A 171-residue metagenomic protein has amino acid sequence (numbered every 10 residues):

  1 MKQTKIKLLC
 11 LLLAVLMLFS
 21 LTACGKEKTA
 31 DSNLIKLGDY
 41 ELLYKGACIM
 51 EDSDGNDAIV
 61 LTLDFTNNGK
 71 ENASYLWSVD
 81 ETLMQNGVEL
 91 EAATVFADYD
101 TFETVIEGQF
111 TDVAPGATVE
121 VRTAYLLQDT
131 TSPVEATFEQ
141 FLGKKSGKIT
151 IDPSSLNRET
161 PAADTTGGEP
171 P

Functional and structural regions predicted by a protein language model:
M1-L11: Bacterial N-terminal signal peptides that target proteins for export
S20-A23: C-terminal motif of bacterial Sec signal peptides marking the signal peptidase cleavage site
K28-G55, P171: Low-complexity, acidic Ser/Thr/Pro/Gly-rich terminal tails and inter-domain linkers that flank the onset of structured
A30, G108-Q109, R122: A structural connector/turn signal
S53, T66-A117: The feature marks short-to-medium sequence segments in extracytoplasmic or secretory-pathway proteins
I59-N67: Short, well-ordered beta-strand segments enriched in hydrophobic/aromatic residues
V119-I151: Short, surface-exposed ligand- or partner-binding patches at beta-edge/loop junctions that are enriched in aromatics
T160-P171: Ser/Thr/Gly/Pro-rich low-complexity, disordered linker/stalk segments of secreted and cell-surface proteins
